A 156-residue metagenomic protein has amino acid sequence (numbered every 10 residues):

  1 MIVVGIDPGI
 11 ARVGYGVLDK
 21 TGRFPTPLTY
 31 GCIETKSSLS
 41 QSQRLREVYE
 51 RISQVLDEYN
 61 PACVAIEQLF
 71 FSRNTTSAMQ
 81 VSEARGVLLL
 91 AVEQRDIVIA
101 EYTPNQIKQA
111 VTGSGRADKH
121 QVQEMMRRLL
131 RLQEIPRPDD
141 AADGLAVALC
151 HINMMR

Functional and structural regions predicted by a protein language model:
M1-R156: Phosphate- and other anionic-substrate recognition elements at nucleic-acid/protein interfaces
